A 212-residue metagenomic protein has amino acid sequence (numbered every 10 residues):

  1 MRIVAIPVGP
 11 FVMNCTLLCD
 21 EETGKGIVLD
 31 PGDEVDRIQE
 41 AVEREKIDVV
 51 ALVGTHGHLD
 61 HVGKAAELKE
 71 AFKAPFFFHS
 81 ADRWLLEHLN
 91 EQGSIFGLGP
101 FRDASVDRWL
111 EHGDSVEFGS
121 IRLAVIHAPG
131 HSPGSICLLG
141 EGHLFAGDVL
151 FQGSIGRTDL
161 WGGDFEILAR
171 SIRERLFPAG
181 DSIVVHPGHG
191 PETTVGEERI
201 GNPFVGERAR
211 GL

Functional and structural regions predicted by a protein language model:
M1-E45, C137-G147: Conserved beta-strand hairpin/beta-sheet module of binuclear metal-dependent hydrolase folds, prominently
R2-V4, D48, P75, R108 (+2 more regions): Conserved beta-strand segments of alpha/beta enzyme cores
I6-V8, G99, S105-D107, I126-P129: Short Gly/Pro-enriched turn/cap motifs at secondary-structure boundaries
V12, E34-E117, I200-R210: Active-site HxH/HxHxD metal-binding segment of metal-dependent hydrolases
E22-T23, D33, L59, D82 (+4 more regions): Short, glycine/acidic-enriched loop or turn micro-motifs at the edges of active sites
V28-L29, V50-G57, F76-H79, H127-G130 (+2 more regions): Active-site neighborhood of phospho(di)ester-bond hydrolases with catalytic His/Asp-centered motifs
E91-S94, S115, I121-L212: Metallo-beta-lactamase
